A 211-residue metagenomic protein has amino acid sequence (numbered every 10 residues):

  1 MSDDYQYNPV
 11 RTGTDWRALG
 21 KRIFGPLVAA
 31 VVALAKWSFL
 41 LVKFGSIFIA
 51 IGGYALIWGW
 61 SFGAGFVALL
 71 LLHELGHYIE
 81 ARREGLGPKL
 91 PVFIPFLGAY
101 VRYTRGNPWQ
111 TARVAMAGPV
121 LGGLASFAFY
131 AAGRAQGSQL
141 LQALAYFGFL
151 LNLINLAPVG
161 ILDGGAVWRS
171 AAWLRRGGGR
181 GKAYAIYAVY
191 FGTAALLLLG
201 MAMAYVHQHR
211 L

Functional and structural regions predicted by a protein language model:
M1-L211: Hydrophobic transmembrane alpha-helices and their immediate loop junctions in multi-pass integral membrane proteins
